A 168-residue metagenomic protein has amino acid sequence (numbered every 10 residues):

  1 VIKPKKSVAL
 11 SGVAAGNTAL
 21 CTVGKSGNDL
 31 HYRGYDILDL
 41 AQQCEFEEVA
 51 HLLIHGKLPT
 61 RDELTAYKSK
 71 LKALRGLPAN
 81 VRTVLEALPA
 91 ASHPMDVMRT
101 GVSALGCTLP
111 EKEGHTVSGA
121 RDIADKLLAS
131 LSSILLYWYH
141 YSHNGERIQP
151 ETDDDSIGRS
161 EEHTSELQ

Functional and structural regions predicted by a protein language model:
V1-E161, S165: Hydrophobic alpha-helical bundle cores within soluble ligand-binding/oligomerization subdomains
